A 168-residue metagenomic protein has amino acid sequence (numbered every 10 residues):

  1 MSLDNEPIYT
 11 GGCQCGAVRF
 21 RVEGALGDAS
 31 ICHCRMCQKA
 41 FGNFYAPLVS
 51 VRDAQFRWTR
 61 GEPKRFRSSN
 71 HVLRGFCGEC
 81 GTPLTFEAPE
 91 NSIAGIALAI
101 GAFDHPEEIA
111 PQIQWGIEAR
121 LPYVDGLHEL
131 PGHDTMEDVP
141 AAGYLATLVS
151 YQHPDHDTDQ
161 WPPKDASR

Functional and structural regions predicted by a protein language model:
M1-T10, A17-R168: A short Gly-Trp-Pro
